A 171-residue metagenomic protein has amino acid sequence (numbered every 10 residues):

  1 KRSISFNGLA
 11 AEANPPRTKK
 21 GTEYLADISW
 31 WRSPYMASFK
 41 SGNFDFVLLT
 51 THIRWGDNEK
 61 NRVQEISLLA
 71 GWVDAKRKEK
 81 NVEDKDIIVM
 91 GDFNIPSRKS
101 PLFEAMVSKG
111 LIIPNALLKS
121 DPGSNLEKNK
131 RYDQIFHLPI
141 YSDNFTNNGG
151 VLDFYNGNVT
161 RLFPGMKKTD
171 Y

Functional and structural regions predicted by a protein language model:
K1-G42: Structured beta-strand-rich core segments of catalytic domains in phosphoester-bond hydrolases
S3, D45-W55: Active-site-proximal beta-strand elements of phosphoester/diester hydrolases
D27-W30, N58-I66, N125-N129: Solvent-exposed, acidic/flexible segments
S29, D74-D86, I95-Y171: Metal-dependent phosphoester-hydrolase catalytic domains
P34-S38, T50, I135: Conserved hydrophobic/aromatic beta-strand scaffold that supports enzyme active sites
H52-R54, F93-P96: Catalytic metal-binding/acid-base residues of hydrolase active sites
E59-N81: A long, amphipathic alpha-helix that forms part of the scaffold/cap immediately adjacent to metal-dependent active
